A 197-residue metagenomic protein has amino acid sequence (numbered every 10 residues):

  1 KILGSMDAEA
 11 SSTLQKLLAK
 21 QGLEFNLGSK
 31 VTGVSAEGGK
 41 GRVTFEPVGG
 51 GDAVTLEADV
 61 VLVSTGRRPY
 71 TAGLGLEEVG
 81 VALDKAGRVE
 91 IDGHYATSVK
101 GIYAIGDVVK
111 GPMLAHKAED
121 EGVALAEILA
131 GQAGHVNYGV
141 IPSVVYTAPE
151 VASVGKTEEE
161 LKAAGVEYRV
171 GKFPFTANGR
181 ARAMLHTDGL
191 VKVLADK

Functional and structural regions predicted by a protein language model:
K1-P47, G51-D52, G111-E119, E127-E160: Rossmann-like dinucleotide-binding cores of NAD(P)H-dependent redox enzymes
K20-E24, A86, K100, V166: A short helix-to-beta-strand connector/capping loop
F25, V31, V89, Y168-V170: Generic structural signal for residues in well-ordered beta-strands
A36-G41, V99, L185-D188: A short, glycine/Asx- and small/polar-enriched loop/turn that sits immediately N-terminal to a beta-strand
F45-G50, G93, A195-K197: Short acidic, glycine-rich loop/turn motifs
D52-K85, S153-K197: C-terminal catalytic lobe of FAD-dependent flavoproteins
T55-L129: FAD-site-proximal beta/loop scaffold in flavoenzymes
D107-L114, T147, T176-A181: Glycine-rich phosphate/pyrophosphate-binding beta-alpha loops
